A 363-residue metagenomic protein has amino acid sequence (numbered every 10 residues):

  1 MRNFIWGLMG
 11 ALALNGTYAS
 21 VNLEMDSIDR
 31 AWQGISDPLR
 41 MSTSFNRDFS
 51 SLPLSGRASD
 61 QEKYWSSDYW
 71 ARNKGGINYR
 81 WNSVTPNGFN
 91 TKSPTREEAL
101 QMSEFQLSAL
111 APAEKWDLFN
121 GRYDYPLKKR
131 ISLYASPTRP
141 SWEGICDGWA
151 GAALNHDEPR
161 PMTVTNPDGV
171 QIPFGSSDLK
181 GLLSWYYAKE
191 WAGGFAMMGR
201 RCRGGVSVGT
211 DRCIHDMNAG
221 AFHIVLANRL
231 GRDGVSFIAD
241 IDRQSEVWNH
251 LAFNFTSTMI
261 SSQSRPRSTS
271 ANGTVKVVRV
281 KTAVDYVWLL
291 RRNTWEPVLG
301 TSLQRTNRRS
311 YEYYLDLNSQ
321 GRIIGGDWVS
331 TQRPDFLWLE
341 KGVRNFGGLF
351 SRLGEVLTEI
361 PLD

Functional and structural regions predicted by a protein language model:
M1-F4: Positively charged n-region of N-terminal signal peptides that target proteins for export
W6-N15: Bacterial N-terminal signal peptides
S20-D363: Active-site-adjacent structural elements in enzyme catalytic domains
